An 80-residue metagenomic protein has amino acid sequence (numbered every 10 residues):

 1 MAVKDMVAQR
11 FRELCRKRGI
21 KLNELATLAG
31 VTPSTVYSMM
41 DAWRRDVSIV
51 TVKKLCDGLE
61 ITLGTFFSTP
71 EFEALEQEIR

Functional and structural regions predicted by a protein language model:
M1-K21: A short, Lys/Arg-rich alpha-helix, primarily the initiator
L14, L28, M39, T69: Residues in the recognition helix of alpha-helical DNA-binding motifs
L25-A26, L55: Short alpha-helical "recognition helix" segments of helix-turn-helix
G30-D46: Recognition helix of helix-turn-helix/homeodomain-like DNA-binding domains that insert into the DNA major groove
S38, F67-R80: Short, charged recognition helix plus adjacent turn of helix-turn-helix-like nucleic-acid-binding domains
W43-D57: Short, basic-rich loop-to-helix N-cap that marks the start of a DNA-contacting helix
